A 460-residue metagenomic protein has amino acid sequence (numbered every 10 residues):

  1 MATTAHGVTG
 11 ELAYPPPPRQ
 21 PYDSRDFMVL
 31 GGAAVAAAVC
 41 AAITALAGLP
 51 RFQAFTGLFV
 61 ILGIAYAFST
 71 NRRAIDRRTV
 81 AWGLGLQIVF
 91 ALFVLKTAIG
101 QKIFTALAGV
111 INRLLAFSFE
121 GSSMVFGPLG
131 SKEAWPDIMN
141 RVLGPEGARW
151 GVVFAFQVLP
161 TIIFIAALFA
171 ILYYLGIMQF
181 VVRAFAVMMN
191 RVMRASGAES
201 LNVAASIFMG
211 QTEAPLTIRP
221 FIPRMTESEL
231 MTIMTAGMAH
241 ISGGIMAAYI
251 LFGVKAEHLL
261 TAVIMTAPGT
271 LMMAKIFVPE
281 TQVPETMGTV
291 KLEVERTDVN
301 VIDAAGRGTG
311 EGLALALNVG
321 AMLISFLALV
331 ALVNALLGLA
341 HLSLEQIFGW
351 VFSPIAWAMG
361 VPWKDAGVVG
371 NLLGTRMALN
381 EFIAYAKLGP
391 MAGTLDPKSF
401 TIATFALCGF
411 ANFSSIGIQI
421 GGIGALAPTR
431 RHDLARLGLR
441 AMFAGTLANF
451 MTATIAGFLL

Functional and structural regions predicted by a protein language model:
A13-Q20, I264-L315: Long, contiguous bundles of hydrophobic transmembrane helices that form the permeation core of multi-pass
C40-A47, I222-P223, A247-L292, I420-G421 (+3 more regions): Juxtamembrane and boundary regions of transmembrane helices in multi-pass small-molecule transporters and channels
A47-F59, Q157-V158, L342-S343, A403-F413: Structural signature of hydrophobic alpha-helical transmembrane segments
P50-A54, L84, L92-S131, F180 (+3 more regions): Interfacial/capping segments of alpha-helical transmembrane domains
A108, N112-R191: Hydrophobic alpha-helical hairpins/lids featuring a short glycine-rich hinge
V182-T217, P284-A304, E345-W350, L372 (+1 more regions): Juxtamembrane inter-helical linkers in multi-pass membrane proteins
N190-M246, I250, V369-I455: Alpha-helical membrane segments and immediately flanking helix-loop junctions that form or couple to the substrate/ion
G310-G393: Transmembrane helical segments that form the transport core of multi-pass membrane transport proteins
